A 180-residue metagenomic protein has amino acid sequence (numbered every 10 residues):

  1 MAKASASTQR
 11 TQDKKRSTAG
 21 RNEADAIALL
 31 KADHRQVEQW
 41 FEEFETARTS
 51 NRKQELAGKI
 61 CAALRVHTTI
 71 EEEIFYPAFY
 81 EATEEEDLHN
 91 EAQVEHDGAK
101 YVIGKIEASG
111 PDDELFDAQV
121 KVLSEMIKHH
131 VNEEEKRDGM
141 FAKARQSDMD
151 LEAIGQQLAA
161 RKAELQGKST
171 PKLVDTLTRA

Functional and structural regions predicted by a protein language model:
M1-A180: Small-residue-biased structural context
